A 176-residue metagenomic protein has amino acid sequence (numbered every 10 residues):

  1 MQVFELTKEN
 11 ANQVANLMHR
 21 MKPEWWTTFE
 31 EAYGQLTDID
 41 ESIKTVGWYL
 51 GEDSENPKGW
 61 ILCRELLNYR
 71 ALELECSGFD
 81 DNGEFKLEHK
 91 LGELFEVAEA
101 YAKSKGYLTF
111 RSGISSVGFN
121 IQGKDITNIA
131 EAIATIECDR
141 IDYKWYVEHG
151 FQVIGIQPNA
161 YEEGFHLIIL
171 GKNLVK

Functional and structural regions predicted by a protein language model:
M1-A32: Short amphipathic alpha-helix that is part of the acyltransferase structural core
Q13-L17, E93, V97, I141 (+1 more regions): Alpha-helical elements of Rossmann-like donor-binding domains used by nucleotide-donor carbohydrate transfer enzymes
F29-V46, L50-A71, S77-F79: A conserved beta-strand-loop-helix scaffold within acyl/acetyltransferase catalytic domains
E65-E75, K86, K103-L108: A conserved beta-turn-beta hairpin within the catalytic core of GNAT-like acetyltransferases that forms part
E75-L87, I114-S116: A short, internal acetyl-CoA/4′-phosphopantetheine-binding micro-motif in the GNAT/acyltransferase core
F85-K103, R111-S112: Conserved acetyl-CoA-binding loop-helix of GNAT-fold acetyltransferases
A102-A134, C138: Conserved GNAT acetyl-CoA-binding A-motif
I136-K176: C-terminal "cap" of GNAT-fold acetyltransferases
